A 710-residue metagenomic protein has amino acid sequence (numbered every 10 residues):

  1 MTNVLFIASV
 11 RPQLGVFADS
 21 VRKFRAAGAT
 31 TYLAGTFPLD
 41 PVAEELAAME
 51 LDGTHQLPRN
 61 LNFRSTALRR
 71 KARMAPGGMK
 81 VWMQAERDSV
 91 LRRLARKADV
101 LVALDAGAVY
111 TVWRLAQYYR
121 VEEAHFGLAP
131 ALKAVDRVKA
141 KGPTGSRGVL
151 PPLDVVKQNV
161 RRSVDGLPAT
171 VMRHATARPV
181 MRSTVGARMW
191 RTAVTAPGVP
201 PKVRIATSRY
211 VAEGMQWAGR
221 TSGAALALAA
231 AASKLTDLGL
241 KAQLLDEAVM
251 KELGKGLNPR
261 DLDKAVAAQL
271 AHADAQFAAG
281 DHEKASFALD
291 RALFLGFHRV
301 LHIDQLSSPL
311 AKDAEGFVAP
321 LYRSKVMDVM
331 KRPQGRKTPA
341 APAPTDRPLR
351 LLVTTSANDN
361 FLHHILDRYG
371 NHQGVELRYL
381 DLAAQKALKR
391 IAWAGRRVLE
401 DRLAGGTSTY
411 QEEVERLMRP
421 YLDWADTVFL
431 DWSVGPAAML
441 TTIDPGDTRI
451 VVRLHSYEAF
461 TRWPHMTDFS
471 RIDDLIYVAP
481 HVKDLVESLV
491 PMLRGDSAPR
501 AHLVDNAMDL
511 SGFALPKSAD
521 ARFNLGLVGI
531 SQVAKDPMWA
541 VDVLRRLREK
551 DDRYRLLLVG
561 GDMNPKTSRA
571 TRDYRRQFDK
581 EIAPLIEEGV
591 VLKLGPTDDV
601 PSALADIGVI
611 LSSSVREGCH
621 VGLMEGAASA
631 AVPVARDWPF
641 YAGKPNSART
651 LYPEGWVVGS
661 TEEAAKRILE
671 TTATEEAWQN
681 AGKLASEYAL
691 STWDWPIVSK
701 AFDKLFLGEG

Functional and structural regions predicted by a protein language model:
A134-R137, R336-A341, F460-P464, L503-R522 (+3 more regions): Acidic anion/phosphate-binding donor-loop and adjacent secondary structure in glycosyltransferase catalytic cores
R462, R471-R500, M508-L510: A short, active-site helix/loop in glycosyltransferases that binds the activated sugar's phosphate group
G512, A673-F706: A charged, aromatic-enriched C-terminal amphipathic alpha-helix characteristic of glycosyltransferases across folds
S518-K535, V541-R548, L557: Conserved donor-binding/catalytic core segment of Leloir-type glycosyltransferases
A570-P596: Nucleotide-activated donor-binding/catalytic signature segment of Leloir-type glycosyltransferases, i.e., the conserved
V615: Aromatic "clamp/platform" in nucleotide-sugar-dependent glycosyltransferases that forms part of the donor/acceptor
V632-A642: Short hydrophobic beta-strand element within catalytic cores of glycosyltransferases and related nucleotide-activated
A642-E670: Change "using UDP/GDP/dTDP sugars" to "using nucleotide sugars
